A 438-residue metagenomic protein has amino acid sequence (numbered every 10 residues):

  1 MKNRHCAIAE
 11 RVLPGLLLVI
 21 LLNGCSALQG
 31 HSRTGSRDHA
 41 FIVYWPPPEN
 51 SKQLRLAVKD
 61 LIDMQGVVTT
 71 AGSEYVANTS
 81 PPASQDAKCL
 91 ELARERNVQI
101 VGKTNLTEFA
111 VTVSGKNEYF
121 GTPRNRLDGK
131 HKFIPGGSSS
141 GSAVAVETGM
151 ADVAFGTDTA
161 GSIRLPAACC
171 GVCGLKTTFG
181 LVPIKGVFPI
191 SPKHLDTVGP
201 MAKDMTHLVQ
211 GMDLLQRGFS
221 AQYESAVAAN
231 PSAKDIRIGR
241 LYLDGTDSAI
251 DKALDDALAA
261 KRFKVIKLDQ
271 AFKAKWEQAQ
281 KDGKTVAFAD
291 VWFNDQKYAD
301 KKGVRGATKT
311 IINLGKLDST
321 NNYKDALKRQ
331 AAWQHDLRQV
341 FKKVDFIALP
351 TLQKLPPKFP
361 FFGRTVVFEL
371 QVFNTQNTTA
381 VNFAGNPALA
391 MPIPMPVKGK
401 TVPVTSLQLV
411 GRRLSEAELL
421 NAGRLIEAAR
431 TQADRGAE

Functional and structural regions predicted by a protein language model:
K2-L13: Bacterial N-terminal signal peptides that target proteins for export
L13-N23: Bacterial N-terminal signal peptides
G24-P82, D86-A87, T107-T112, P356 (+1 more regions): Short, well-ordered alpha-helical
A27-L28, Q99, T148, V153 (+3 more regions): Structural helix-boundary/capping segments
Q53-V76, D282-Q334, R338, A390-V404: Short helix-loop capping/hinge segments that flank enzyme active sites or metal/cofactor-binding pockets
L56, I62, C89-L92, L214-G283 (+1 more regions): Gly/Ser-rich, acidic/histidine-flanked active-site/gating loops
V76-A83, R124-G137: Short pre-catalytic strand/loop immediately N-terminal to key active-site residues, enriched for Gly-Thr
P356-T375: Short, surface-exposed loop/helix-turn segments at secondary-structure junctions that function as lids/hinges flanking
